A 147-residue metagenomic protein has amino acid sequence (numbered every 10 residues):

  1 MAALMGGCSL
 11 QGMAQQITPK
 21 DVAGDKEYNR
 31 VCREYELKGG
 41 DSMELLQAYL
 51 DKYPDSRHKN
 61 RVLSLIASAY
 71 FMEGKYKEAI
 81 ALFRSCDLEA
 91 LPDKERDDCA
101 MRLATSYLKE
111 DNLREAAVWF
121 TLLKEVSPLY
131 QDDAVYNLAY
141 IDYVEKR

Functional and structural regions predicted by a protein language model:
M1-S9: Bacterial N-terminal signal peptides
C8-R147: Acidic, polar-rich low-complexity tracts and alpha-helical solenoid repeat scaffolds
